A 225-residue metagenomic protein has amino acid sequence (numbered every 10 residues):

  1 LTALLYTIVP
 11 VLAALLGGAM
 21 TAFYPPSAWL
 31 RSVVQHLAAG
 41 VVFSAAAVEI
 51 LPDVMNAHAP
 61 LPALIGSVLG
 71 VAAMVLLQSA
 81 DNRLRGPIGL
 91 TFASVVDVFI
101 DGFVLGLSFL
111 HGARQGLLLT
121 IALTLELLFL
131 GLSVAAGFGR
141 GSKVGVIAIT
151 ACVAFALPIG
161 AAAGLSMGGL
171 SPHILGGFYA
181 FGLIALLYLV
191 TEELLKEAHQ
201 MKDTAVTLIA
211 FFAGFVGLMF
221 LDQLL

Functional and structural regions predicted by a protein language model:
L1-L225: Intrinsically disordered, metal-sensing/regulatory segments
